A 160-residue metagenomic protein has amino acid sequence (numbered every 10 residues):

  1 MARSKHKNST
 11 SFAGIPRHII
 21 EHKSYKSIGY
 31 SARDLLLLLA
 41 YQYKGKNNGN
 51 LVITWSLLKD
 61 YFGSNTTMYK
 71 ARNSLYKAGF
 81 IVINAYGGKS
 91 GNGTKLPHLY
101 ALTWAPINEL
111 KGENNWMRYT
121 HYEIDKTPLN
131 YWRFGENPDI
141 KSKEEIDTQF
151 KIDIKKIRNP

Functional and structural regions predicted by a protein language model:
M1-N8, P106-P160: Charged low-complexity intrinsically disordered patches
M1-S56, D60, K95, I157-P160: Short recognition helix of helix-turn-helix/winged-helix DNA-binding domains
Y25, D60-F62, A85, K126-W132 (+1 more regions): Bulky hydrophobic/aromatic packing residues
K26, N65, T148-K151: Helix-centric, low-specificity signal for extended rod-like, repetitive segments
R33-L37, H98, I146, F150: Active-site-proximal helix/loop capping residues that flank conserved catalytic or ligand/cofactor
Q42-P106: Winged helix-turn-helix DNA-binding recognition segment
